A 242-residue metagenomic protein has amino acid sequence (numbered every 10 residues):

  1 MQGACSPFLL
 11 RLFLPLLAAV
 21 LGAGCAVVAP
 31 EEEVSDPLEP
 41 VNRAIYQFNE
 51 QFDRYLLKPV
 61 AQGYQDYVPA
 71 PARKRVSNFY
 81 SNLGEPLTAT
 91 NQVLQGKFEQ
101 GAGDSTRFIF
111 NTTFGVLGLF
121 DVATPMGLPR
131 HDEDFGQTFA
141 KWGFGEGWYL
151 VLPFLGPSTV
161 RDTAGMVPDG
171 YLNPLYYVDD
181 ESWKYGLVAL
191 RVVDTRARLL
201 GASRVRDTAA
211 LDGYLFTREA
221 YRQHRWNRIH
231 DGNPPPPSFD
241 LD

Functional and structural regions predicted by a protein language model:
M1-F13: Bacterial N-terminal signal peptides that target proteins for export
L21-G24: C-terminal motif of bacterial Sec signal peptides marking the signal peptidase cleavage site
V28-E32, Q137, W142-D242: A structured, mid-to-C-terminal "fold-capping" secondary-structure block
E32-P40, Q65, P69-V76, V93-L94: Terminal hydrophobic membrane-targeting helix
E33-L57, G63: Post-signal peptide N-terminal segment of mature Sec-exported envelope proteins
R54-N82: N-terminal, post-signal-peptide region of Sec/Tat-exported proteins
P71-R75, Q95-S105, T124-P125, R204 (+1 more regions): Surface-exposed patches in mature extracellular/periplasmic domains of secreted proteins
N82-V160: Mid-length scaffold segments of soluble, non-membrane domains
